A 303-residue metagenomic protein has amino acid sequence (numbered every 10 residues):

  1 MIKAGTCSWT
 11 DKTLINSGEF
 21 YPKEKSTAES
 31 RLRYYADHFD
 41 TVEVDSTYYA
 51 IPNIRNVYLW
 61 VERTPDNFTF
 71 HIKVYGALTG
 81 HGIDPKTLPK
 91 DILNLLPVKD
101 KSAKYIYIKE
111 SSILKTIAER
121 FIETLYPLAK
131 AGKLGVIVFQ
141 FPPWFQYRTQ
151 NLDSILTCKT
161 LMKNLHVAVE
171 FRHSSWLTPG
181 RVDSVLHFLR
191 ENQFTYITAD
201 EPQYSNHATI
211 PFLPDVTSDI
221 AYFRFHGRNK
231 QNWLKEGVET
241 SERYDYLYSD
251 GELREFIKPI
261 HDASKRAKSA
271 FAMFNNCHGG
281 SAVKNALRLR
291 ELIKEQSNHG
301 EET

Functional and structural regions predicted by a protein language model:
M1-T303: Residues lining hydrophobic/aromatic ligand-binding pockets adjacent to catalytic sites
